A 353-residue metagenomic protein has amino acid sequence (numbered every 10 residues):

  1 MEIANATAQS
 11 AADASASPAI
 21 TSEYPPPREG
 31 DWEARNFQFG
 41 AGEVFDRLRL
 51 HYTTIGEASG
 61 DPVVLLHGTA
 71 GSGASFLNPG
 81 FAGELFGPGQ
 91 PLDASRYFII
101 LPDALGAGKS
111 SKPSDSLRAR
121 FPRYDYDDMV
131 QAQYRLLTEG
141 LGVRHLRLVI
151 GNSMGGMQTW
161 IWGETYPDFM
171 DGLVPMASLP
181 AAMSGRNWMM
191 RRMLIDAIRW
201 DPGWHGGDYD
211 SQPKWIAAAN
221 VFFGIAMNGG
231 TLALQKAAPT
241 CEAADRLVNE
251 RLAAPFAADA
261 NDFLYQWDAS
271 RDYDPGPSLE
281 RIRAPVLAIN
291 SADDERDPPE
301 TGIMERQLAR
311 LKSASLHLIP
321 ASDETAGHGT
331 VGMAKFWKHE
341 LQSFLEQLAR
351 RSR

Functional and structural regions predicted by a protein language model:
T53-D115, I303: N-terminal cap/lid subdomain of alpha/beta-hydrolase-fold enzymes
D127-R147: Conserved acidic catalytic loop of the alpha/beta-hydrolase fold
R144-N187: Conserved hydrolase catalytic core segment
F169-A253: Alpha/beta-hydrolase-fold enzymes
D262-S278: Active-site nucleophile elbow and catalytic-triad environment of alpha/beta-hydrolase enzymes
I282, A288-N290: Short beta-strand/loop motif that positions the catalytic acidic residue of the alpha/beta-hydrolase fold
E295-I303: Conserved alpha/beta-hydrolase "acid-adjacent" motif
L311-R353: Catalytic active-site module of serine/aspartate enzymes centered on a nucleophile-bearing elbow/loop
